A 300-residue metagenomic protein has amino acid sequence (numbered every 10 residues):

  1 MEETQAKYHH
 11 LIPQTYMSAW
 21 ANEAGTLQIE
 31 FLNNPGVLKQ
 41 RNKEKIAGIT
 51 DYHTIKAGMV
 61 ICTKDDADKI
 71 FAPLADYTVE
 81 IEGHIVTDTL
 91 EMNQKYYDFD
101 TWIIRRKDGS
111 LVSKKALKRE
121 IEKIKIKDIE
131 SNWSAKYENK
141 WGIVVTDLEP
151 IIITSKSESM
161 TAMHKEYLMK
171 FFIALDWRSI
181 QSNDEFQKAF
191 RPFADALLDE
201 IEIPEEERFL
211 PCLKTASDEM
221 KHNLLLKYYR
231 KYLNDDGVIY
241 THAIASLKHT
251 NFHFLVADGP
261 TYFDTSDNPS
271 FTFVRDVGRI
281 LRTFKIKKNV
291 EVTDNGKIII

Functional and structural regions predicted by a protein language model:
M1-I300: Alpha-helical structural context detector biased toward long hydrophobic helices
